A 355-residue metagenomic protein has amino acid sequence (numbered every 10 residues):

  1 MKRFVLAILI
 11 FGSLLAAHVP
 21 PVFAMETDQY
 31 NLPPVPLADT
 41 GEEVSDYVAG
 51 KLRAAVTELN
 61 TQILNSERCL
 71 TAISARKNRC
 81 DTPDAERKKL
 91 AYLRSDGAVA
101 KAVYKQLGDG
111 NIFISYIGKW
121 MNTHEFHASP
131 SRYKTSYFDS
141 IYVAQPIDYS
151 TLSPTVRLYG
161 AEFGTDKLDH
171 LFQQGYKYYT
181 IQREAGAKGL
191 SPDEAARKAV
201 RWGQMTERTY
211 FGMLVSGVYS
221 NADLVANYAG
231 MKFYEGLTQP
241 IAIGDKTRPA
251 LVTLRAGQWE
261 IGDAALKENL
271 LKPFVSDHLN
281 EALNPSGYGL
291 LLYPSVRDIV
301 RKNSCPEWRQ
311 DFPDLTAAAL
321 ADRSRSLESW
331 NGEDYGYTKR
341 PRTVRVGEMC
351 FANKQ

Functional and structural regions predicted by a protein language model:
M1-F4: Positively charged n-region of N-terminal signal peptides that target proteins for export
A7-A17: Bacterial N-terminal signal peptides
P21-R201, F211, V215-V218, Y228 (+1 more regions): Intrinsically disordered, low-complexity, mixed-charge
A222-L224: Aromatic-lined, polymer-binding surfaces characteristic of secreted/periplasmic polysaccharide-degrading enzymes
